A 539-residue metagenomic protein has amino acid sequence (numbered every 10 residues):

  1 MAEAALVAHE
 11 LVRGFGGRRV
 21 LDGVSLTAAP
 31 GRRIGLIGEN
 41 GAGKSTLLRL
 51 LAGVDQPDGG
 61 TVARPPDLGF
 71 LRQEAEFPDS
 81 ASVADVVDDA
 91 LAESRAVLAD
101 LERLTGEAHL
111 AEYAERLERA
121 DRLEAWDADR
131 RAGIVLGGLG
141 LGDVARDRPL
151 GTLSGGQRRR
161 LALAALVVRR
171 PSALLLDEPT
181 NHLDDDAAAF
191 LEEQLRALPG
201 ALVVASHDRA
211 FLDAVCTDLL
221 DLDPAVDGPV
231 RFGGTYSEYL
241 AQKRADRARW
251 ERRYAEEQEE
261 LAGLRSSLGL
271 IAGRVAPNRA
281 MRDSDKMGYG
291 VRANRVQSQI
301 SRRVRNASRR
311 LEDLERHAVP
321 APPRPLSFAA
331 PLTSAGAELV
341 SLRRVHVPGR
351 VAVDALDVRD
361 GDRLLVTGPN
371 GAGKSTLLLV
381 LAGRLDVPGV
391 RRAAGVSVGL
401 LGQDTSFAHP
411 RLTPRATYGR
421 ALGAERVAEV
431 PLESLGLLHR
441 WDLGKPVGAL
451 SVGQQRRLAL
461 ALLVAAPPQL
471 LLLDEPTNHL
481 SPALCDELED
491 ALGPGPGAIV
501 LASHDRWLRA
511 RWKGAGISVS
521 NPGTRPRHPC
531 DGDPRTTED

Functional and structural regions predicted by a protein language model:
M1-R252, S334-D539: ABC ATP-binding cassette signature C-motif
S94-V97, R116, D246, W250 (+5 more regions): Amphipathic alpha-helical coiled-coil segments
A120-G133, V304-A321: Amphipathic alpha-helical coiled-coil segments
I134-L139, G263-P277, L311-H317: Short amphipathic coiled-coil heptad-repeat segments
M287-R302: Short, glycine/alanine-rich amphipathic alpha-helical segment that often forms an alpha-turn-alpha hairpin
V319-S334, R391: Short, flexible cytosolic linker that couples an ABC transmembrane/permease module to its adjacent nucleotide-binding
